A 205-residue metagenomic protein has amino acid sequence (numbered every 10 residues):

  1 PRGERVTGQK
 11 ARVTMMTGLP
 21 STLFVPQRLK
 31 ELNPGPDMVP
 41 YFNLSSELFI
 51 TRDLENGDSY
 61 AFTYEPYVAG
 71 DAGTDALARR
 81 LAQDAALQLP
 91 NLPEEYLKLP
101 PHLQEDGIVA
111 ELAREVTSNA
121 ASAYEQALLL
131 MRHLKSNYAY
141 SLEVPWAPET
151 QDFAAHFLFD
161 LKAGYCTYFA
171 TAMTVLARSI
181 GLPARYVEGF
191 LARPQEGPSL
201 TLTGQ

Functional and structural regions predicted by a protein language model:
P1-H102: A cross-kingdom signal targeting lumenal/periplasmic-facing segments of multi-pass membrane and secretory-pathway
E55-G57, D152, Q205: Short, solvent-exposed loop/turn segments at the edges of secondary structure
P66-G70, S136, A192: Short loop/turn segments at secondary-structure transitions that flank enzyme active sites
G73-P93, S141-F157, G197-P198: Extracytoplasmic/periplasmic soluble domains downstream of a signal peptide or transmembrane helix
L99-L158: Secondary-structure boundary elements
R132, T167-Q205: Hydrophobic/aromatic-rich core segments of domains that either
D160-Y168: Active-site loop and adjoining helix of the penicillin-binding protein/serine DD-peptidase-beta-lactamase fold
